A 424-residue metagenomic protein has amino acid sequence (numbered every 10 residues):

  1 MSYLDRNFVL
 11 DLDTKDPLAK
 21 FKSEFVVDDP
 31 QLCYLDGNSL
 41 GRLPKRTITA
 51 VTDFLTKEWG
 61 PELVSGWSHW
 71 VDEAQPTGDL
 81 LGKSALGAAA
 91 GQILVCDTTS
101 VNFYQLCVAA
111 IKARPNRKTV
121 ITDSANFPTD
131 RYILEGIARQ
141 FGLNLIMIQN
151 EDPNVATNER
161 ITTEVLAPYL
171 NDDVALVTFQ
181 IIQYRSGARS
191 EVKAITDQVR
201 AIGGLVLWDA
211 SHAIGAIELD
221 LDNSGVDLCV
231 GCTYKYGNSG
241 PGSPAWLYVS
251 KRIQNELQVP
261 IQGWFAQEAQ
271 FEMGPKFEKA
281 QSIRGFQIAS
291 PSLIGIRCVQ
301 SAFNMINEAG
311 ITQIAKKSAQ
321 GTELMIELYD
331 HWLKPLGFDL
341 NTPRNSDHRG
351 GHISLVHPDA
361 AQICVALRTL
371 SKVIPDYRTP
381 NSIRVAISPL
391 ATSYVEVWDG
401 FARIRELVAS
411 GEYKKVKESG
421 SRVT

Functional and structural regions predicted by a protein language model:
M1-T424: Pyridoxal 5′-phosphate
